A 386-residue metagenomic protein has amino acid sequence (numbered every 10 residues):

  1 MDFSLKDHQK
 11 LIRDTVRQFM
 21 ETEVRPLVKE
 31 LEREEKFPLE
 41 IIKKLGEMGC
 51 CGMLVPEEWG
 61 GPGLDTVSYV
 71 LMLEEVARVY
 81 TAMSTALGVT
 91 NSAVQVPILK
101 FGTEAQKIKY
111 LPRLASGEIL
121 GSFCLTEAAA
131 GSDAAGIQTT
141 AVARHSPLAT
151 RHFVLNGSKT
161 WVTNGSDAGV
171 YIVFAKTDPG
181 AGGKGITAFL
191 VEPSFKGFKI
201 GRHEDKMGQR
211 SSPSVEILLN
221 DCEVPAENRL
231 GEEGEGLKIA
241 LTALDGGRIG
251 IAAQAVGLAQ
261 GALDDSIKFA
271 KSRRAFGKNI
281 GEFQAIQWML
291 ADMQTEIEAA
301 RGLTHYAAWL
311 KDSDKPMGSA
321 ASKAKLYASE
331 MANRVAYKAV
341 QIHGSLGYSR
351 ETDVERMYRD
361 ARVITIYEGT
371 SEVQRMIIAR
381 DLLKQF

Functional and structural regions predicted by a protein language model:
M1-V79, M83-V89, F101-Q106, R113-E118 (+3 more regions): Alpha-helical interface subdomain recognition
G49, L73-A77, A175, V191-K196 (+1 more regions): Short Ser/Thr-interspersed hydrophobic loop/turn segments at strand-loop and sheet-helix junctions that line or gate
G117-L125: A short, Trp-centered hydrophobic/proline-enriched beta-strand micro-motif
A129-Q138: Active-site-adjacent elements of ketosynthase-type condensing enzymes
T139-A143: A structural signal for short hydrophobic beta-strand segments in well-ordered beta-sheet cores
S146-P147: Short polybasic linear motifs
H152, N156-I200: A short core secondary-structure module
K196-E223: Flexible, small-/acidic-enriched active-site or ligand-binding loops
